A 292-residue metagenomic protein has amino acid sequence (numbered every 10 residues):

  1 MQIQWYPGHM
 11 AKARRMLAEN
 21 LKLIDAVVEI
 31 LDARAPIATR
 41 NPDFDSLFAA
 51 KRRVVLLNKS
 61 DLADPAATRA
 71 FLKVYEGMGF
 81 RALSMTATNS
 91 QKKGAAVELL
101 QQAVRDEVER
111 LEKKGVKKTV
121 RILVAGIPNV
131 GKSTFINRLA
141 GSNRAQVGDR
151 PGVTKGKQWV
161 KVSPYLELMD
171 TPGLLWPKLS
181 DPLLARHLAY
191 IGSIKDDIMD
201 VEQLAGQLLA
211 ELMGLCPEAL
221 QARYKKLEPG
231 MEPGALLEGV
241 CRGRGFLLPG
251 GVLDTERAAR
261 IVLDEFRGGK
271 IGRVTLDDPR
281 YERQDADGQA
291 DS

Functional and structural regions predicted by a protein language model:
M1-V27, R34-D43, L47-R53, S60 (+3 more regions): Helix-rich effector regions associated with P-loop NTPase G domains
V54, S60-A125, R144, F246: Canonical P-loop GTPase G-domain recognition
K92, G131, E167: Short phosphate-engaging motifs
A95, L99, T134, Q207 (+1 more regions): Alpha-helical scaffold segments in soluble metabolic enzymes
E107-L111, N137, N143-D149, L215-L220: Short, structured loop/turn "capping" segments at alpha-beta junctions
G115-K117, R138-L139, V160-K161: Solvent-exposed alpha-helices and their adjacent loops that cap or buttress functional pockets in soluble metabolic
I122-G141, A145, T171: Glycine-rich phosphate-binding P-loop
